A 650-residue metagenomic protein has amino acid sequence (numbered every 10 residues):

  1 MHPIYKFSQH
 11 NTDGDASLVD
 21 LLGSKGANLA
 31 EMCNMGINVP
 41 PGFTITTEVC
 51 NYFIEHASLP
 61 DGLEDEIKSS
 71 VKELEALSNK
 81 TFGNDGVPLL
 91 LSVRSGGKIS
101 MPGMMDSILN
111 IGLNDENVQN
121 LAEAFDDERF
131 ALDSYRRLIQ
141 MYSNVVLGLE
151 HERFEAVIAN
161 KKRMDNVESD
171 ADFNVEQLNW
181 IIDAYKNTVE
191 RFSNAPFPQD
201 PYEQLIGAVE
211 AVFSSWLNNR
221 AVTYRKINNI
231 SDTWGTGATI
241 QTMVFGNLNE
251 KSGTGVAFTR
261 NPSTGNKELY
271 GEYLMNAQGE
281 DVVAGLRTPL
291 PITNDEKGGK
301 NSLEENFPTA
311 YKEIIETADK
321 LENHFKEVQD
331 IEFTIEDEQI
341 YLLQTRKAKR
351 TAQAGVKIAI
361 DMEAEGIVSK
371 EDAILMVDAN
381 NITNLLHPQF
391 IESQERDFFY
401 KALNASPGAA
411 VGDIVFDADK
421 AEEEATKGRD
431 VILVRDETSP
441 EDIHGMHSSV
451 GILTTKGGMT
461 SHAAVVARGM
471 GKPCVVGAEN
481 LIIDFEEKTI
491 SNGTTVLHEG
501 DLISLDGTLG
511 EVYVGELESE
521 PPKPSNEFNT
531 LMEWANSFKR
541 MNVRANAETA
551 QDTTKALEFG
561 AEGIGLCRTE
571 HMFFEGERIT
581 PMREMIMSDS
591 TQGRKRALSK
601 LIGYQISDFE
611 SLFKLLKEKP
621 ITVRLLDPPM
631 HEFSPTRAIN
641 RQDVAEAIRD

Functional and structural regions predicted by a protein language model:
M1-D397, R429-I432, S439-H444, V450 (+6 more regions): Nucleotide/phosphate-binding sheet-loop regions of phosphoryl- and nucleotidyl-transfer enzymes
T259, E422-E424, I443, N492-V496: Short, surface-exposed secondary-structure edge patches
K320, E487-G493: Short alpha-helix capping/helix-loop boundary micro-motifs
I367-S449, E511-V512, E516-L517, F528 (+2 more regions): Protease-associated
V475-E486: Solvent-exposed beta-strand/loop surfaces of large extracellular or lumenal domains
N526-L566: Long, low-complexity intrinsically disordered regions
